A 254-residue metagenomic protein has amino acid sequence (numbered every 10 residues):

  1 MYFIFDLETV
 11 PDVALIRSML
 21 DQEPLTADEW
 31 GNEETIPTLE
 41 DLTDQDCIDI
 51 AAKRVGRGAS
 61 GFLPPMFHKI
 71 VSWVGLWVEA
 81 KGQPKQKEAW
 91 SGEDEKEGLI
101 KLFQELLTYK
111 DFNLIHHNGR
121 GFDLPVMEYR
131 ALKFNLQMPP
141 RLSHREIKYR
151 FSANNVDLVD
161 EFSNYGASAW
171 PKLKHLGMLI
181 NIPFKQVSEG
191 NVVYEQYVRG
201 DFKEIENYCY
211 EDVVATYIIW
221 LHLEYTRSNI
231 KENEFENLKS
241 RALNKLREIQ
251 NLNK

Functional and structural regions predicted by a protein language model:
M1-Y129: Conserved non-catalytic scaffold segment of RNase H-like nuclease domains
H68-E93, Y109-N207, E211-N233, N244-N251: Metal-dependent phosphoesterase core characteristic of DEDDh/y 3'-5' exonuclease domains
F235-L238: Ribonuclease/tRNase effector modules and their secretory precursors
R241: Acidic helix/loop microenvironments that form the catalytic cleft of cell-wall polysaccharide enzymes
